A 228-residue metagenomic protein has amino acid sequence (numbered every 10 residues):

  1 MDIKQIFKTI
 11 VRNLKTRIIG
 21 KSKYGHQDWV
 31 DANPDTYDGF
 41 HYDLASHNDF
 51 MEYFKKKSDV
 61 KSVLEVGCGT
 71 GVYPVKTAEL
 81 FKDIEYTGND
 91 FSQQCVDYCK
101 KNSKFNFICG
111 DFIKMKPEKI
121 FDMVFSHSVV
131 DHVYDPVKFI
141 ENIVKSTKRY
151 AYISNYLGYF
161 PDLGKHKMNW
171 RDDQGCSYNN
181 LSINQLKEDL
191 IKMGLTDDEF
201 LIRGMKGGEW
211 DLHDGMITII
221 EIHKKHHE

Functional and structural regions predicted by a protein language model:
M1-K114, H127, G215-M216, H227: Conserved N-terminal segment of class I S-adenosyl-L-methionine
K116-M123: A short acidic, Gly/Pro-enriched loop at the edge of an enzyme's catalytic core that lines a small-molecule cofactor
M123-Y134: A short SAM/SAH-binding and catalytic strip from SAM-dependent methyltransferases
K138-A151: A short glycine-rich, Lys/Arg-flanked "PGG" loop and its adjoining helix->strand segment in the class I
Y152-N180: Conserved class I S-adenosyl-L-methionine
S177-G194: Short alpha-helix
T196-G207: Conserved S-adenosyl-L-methionine
L212-E221: Short hydrophobic/aromatic beta-strand or adjacent loop that forms the aromatic wall/cage of a ligand/substrate-binding
